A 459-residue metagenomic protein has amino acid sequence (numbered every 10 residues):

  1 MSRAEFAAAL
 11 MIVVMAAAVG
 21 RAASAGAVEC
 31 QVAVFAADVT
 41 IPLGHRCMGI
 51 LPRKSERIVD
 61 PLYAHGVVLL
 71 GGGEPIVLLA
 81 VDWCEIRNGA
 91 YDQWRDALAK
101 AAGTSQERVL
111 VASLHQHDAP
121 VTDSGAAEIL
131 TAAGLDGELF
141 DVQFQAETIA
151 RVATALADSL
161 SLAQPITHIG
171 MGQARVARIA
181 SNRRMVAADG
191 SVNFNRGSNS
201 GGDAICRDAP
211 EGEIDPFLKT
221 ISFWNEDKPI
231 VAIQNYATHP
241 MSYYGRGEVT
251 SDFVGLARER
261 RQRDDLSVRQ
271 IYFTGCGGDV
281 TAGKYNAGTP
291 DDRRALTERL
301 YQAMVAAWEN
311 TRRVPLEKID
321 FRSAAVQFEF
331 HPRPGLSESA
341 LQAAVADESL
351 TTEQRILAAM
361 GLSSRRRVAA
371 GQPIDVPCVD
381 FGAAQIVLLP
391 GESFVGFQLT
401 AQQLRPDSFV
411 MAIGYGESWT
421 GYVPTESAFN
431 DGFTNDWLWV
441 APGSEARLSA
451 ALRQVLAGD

Functional and structural regions predicted by a protein language model:
S2-A4, G20, L114: Residue-level micro-sites within transmembrane alpha helices that shape and flank functional polar/acidic positions
R3-A7, A401: N-terminal export leaders
A7-A18: Bacterial N-terminal signal peptides
G20-G26: Sec/Tat signal peptide C-region and signal peptidase I cleavage site
G26-V268, F273-C276, Y285-A295, W308 (+1 more regions): Conserved beta-alpha junction segments in alpha/beta enzyme cores
L300: Anionic-ligand-binding alpha/beta catalytic cores of soluble enzymes and soluble regulatory domains that recognize
